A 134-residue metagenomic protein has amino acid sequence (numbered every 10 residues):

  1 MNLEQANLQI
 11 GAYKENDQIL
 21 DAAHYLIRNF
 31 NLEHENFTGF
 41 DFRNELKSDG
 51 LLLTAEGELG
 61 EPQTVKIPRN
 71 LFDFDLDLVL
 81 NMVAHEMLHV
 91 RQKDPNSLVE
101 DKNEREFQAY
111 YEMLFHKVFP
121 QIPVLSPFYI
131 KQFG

Functional and structural regions predicted by a protein language model:
N2-Q63, F72-F74, F115, F119-I122: Auxiliary, metal-adjacent structural segments of Zn-dependent hydrolase domains
E35-F40, S97-L98, E104: Short glycine-rich, low-complexity/disordered patches
D49-L51, D75, R91-Q92, V99-E100: Short catalytic/ligand-binding loop motif for oxyanion handling, primarily in non-cytosolic enzymes, centered on
K66-V83, V99-E100: Short pre-active-site segment immediately N-terminal to the catalytic Zn-binding motif
L80, A84, Y111-L114: Extended low-polarity, hydrophobic cluster-rich segments
N81-D94: Active-site recognition of the HExxH zinc-binding catalytic motif
P95, D101-F133: Post-HExxH zinc-binding segment in Zn-dependent metallohydrolases
